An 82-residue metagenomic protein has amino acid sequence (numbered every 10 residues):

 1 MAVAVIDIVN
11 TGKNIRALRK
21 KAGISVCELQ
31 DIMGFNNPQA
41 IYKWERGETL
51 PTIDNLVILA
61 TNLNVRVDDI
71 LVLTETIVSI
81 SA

Functional and structural regions predicted by a protein language model:
M1-K21: A short, Lys/Arg-rich alpha-helix, primarily the initiator
A2-V5, T61, L71-A82: Short, charged recognition helix plus adjacent turn of helix-turn-helix-like nucleic-acid-binding domains
R16, C27, V57: Residues within the helices of the helix-turn-helix
R19, Q30, A60: The alpha-helix within a helix-turn-helix
A22-K43: Short alpha-helical DNA-recognition segment
W44-E45, N55, T74: DNA major-groove recognition helix of helix-turn-helix
D54-D69: DNA major-groove recognition helix of helix-turn-helix/homeodomain DNA-binding modules
